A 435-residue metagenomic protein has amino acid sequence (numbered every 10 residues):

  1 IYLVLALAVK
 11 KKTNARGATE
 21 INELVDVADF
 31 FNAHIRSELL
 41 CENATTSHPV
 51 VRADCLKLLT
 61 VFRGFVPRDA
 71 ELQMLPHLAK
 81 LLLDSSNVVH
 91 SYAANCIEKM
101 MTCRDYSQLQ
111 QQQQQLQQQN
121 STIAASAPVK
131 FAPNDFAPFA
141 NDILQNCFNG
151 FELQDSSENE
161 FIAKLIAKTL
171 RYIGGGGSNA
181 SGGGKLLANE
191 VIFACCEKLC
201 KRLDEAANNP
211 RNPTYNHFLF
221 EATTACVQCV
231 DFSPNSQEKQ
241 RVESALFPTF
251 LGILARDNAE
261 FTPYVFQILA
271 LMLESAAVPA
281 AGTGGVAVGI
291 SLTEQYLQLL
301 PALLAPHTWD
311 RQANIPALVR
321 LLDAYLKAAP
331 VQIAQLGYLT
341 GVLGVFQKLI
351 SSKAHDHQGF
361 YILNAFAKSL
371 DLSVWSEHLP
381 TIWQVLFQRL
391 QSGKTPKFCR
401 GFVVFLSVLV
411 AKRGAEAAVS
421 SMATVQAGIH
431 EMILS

Functional and structural regions predicted by a protein language model:
I1-S435: Karyopherin-beta/Importin-beta family HEAT-repeat alpha-solenoid scaffold
